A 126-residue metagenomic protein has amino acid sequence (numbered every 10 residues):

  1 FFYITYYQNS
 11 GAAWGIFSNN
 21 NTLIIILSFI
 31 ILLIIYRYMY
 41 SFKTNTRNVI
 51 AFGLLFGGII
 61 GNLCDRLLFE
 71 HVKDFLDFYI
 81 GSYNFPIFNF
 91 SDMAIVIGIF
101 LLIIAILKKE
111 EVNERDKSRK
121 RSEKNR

Functional and structural regions predicted by a protein language model:
F1-R126: Alpha-helical transmembrane bundles and membrane-interface segments of multipass inner-membrane proteins
